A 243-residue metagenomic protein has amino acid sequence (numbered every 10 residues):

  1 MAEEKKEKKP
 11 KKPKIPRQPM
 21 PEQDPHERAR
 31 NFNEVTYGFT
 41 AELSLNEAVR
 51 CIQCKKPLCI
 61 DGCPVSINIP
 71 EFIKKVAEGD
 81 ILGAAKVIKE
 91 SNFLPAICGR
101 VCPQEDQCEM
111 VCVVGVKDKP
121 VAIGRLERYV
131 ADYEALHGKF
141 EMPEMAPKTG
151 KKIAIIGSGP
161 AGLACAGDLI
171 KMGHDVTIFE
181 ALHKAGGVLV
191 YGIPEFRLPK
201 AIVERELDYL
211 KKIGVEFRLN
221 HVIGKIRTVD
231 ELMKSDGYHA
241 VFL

Functional and structural regions predicted by a protein language model:
M1-K152, K200, Y238-L243: Ferredoxin-type iron-sulfur electron-transfer modules and their immediate structural context
A85-N92, L126, L189-Y238: N-terminal Rossmann-like dinucleotide/flavin-binding domain of flavoprotein oxidoreductases that bind FAD/FMN
K152-T177: N-terminal Rossmann-like FAD-binding beta1-loop-alpha1 element of flavoenzymes
H174-V190: Glycine-rich FAD pyrophosphate-binding loop
E180, L219, V241-L243: General beta-strand structural signal in soluble alpha/beta enzymes
